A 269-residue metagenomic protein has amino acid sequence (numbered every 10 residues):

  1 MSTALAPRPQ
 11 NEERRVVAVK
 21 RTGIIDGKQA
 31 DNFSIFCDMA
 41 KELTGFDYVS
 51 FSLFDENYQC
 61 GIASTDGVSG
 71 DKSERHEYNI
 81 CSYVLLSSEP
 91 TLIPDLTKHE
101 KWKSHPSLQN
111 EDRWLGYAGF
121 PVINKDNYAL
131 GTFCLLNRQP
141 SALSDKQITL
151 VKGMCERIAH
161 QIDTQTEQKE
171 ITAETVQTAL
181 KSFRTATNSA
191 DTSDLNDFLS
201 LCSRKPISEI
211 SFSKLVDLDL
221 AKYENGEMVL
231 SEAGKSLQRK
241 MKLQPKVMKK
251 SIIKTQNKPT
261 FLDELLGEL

Functional and structural regions predicted by a protein language model:
M1-D31: Signal-transmission linkers at sensory-effector interfaces
S2-A4, L136-A186: Juxtadomain coupling helices with adjacent low-complexity linkers
Q29-K41, F212: Short amphipathic alpha-helical segments
A40-K41, D47-L53, Q59-C60: Short, hydrophobic-rich beta-strand element in sensory/regulatory alpha-beta domains
F54-A63, S69-L115, K246-K249: Regulatory sensory and allosteric helical modules in signal-transduction proteins and certain transcription factors
C81, V122-N137: Sensory-domain boundary capping and coupling elements
L115-I123: A short, aliphatic-rich beta-strand micro-motif
T166-L243, I253-L269: Signal-transducing coiled-coil/dimerization helices and immediately adjacent hinge/linker segments that couple sensory
